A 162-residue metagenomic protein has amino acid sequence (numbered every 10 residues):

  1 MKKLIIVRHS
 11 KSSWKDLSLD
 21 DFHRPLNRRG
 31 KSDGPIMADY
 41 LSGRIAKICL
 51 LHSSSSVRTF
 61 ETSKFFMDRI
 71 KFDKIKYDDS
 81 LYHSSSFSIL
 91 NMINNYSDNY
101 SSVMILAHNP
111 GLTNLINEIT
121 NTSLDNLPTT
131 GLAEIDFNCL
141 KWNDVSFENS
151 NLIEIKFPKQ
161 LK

Functional and structural regions predicted by a protein language model:
K2-K3, V7-S84, N126-L127: Active-site-proximal alpha-helix that buttresses catalytic centers in soluble enzyme cores
T62-F66, I89, L115-I116: Hydrophobic packing residues within well-ordered alpha-helices of enzyme cores
H83-I93: Short alpha-helix plus adjacent loop in nuclease-associated cores
Y96-N99, M104, N109-T130: Non-DNA-binding regulatory cores of transcription-related proteins, predominantly C-terminal effector-binding
S123-I153: Domain-level recognition of soluble alpha/beta enzyme cores, biased toward histidine phosphatases/phosphomutases
N151-K162: Charged phosphate-binding loop/patch that engages nucleotide di/tri-phosphates or the phosphate backbone of nucleic
